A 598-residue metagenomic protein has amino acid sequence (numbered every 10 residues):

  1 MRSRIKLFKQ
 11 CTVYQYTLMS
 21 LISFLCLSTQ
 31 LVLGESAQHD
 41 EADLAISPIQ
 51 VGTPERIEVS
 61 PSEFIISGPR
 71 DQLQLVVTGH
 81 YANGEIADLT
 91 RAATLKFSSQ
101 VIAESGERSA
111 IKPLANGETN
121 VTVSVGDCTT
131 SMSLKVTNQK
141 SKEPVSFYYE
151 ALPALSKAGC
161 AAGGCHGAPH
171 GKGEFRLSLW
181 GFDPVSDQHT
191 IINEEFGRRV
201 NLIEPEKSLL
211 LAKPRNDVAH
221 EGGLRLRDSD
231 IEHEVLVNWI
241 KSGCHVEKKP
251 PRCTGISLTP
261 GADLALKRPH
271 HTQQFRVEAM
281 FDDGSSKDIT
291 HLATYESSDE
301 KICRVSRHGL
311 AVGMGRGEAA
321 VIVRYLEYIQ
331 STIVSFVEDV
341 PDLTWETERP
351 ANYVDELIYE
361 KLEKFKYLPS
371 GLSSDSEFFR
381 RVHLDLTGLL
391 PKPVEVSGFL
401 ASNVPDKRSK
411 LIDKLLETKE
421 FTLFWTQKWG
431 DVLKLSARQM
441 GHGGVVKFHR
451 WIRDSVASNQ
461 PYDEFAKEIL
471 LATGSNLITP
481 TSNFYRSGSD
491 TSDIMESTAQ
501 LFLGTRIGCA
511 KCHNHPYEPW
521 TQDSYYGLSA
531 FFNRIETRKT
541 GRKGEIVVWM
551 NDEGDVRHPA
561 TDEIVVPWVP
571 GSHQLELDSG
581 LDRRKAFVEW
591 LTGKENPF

Functional and structural regions predicted by a protein language model:
M1-Y14: N-terminal secretory signal peptides that target proteins for export/translocation
Y16-Q30: Bacterial N-terminal signal peptides
L33-K157, H166-S178, V185-Q188, L211 (+3 more regions): Extracytoplasmic soluble-region selector
A154, G159, L503-R506: Processing junctions and N-termini across compartments
G164, L177, S186-I192, L202 (+6 more regions): Short, structured secondary-structure elements that scaffold catalytic or ligand/cofactor-binding regions
F196-G197, E221-L226, R438-Q439: Active-site rim elements
G197-N201, G593: Short amphipathic alpha-helical boundary/capping segments
L577-F598: Structured secondary-structure scaffolds
